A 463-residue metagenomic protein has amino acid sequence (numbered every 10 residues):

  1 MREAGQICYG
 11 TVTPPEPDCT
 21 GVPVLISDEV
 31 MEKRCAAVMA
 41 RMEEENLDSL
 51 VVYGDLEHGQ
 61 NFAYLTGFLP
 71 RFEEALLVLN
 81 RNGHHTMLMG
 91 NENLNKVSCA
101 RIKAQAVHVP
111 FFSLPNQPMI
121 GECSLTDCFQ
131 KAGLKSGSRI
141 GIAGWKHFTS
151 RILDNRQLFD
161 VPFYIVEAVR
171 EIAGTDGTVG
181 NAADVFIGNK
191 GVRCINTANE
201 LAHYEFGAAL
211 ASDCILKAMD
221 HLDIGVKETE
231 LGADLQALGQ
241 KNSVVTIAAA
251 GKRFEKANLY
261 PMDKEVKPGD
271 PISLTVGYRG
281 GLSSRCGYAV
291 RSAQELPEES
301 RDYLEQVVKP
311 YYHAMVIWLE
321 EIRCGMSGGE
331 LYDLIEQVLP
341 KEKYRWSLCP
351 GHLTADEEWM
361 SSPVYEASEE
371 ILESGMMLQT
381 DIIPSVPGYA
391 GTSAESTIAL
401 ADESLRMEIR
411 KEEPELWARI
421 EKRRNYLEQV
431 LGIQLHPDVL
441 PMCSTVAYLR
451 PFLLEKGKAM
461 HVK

Functional and structural regions predicted by a protein language model:
M1-K463: Active-site neighborhoods and metal-handling regions in enzymes and metal-associated proteins
